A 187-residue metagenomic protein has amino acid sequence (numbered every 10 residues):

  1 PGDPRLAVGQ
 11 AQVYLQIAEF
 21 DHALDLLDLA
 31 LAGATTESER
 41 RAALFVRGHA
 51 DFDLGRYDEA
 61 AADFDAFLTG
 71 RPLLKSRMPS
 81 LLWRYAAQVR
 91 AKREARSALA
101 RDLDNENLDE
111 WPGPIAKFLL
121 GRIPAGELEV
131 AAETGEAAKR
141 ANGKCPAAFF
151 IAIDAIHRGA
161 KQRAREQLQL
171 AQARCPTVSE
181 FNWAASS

Functional and structural regions predicted by a protein language model:
R5, S38-A42, P79, A86 (+2 more regions): Start-of-helix register in tetratricopeptide repeats
V8-Q16, F20, A30, D102-R140: Alpha-helical adaptor scaffolds
Q12, H49, Y85-Q88, I153: Residue-level recognition of tetratricopeptide repeat
